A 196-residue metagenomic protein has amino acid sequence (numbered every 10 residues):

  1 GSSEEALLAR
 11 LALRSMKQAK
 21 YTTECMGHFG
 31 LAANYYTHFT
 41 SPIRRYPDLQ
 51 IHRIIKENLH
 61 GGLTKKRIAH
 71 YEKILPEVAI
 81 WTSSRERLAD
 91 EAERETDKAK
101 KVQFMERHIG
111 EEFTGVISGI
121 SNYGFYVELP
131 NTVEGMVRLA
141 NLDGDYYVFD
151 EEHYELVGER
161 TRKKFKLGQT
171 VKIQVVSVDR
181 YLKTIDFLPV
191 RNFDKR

Functional and structural regions predicted by a protein language model:
G1-P130, M136-E151, Q169, Q174-S177 (+2 more regions): Append "with occasional cross-activation on large, charged helical scaffolds in nucleic-acid assemblies
K100-K101, L156-T161: Short alpha-helix capping/helix-loop boundary micro-motifs
R162-L167: Divalent-cation-assisted or electrostatically stabilized phosphate/pyrophosphate-binding catalytic cores
R191-R196: Short peripheral tails and domain-boundary helices/loops at the edges of structured domains
